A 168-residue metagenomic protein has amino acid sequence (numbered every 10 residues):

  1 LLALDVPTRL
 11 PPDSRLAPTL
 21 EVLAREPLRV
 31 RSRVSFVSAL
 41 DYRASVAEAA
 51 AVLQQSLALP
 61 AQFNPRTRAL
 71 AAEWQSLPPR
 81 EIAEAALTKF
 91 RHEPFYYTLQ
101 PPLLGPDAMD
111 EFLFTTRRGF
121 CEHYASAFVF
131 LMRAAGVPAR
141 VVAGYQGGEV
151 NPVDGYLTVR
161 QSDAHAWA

Functional and structural regions predicted by a protein language model:
L2-T115: Acidic low-complexity segments
D41, G119, Q146: Short, glycine-/Ser/Thr-/acidic-enriched flexible segments
E81, E122-H123: Residue-level recognition of alpha-helix initiation/capping sites
P102, R117-G119, V150: Short capping/connector residues at structural and topological boundaries
E111-F120, G155-V159: Short, contiguous acidic/charged loop-to-helix segments that flank catalytic cores in large enzymes
H123-A168: Hydrophobic/aromatic-rich core segments of domains that either
